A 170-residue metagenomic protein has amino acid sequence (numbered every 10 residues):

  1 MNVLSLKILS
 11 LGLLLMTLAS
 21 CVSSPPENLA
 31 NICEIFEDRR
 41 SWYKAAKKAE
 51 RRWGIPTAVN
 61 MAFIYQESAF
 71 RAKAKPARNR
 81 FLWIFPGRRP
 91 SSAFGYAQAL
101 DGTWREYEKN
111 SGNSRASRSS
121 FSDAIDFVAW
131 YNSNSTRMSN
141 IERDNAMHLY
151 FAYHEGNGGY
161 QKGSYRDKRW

Functional and structural regions predicted by a protein language model:
M1-L9: Bacterial N-terminal signal peptides that target proteins for export
T17-S20: C-terminal motif of bacterial Sec signal peptides marking the signal peptidase cleavage site
S24-W170: Catalytic glycan-binding domains that act on GlcNAc-containing polysaccharides
